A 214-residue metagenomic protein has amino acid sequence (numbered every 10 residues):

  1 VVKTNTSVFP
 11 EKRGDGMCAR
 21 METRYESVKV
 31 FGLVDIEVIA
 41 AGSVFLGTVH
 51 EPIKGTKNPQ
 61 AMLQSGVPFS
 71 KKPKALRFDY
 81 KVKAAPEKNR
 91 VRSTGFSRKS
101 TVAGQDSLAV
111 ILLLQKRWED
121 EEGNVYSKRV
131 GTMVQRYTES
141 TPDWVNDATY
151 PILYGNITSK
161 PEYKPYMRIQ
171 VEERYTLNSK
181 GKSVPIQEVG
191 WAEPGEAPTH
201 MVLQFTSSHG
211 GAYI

Functional and structural regions predicted by a protein language model:
V1-R77, R92-G95, A103-I214: Aromatic (Trp/Tyr/Phe) and Gly/Pro-enriched flexible surface segments
P86, R98-S100: Extended catalytic cores and adjacent scaffolds of nucleotide/polyanion-binding enzymes
